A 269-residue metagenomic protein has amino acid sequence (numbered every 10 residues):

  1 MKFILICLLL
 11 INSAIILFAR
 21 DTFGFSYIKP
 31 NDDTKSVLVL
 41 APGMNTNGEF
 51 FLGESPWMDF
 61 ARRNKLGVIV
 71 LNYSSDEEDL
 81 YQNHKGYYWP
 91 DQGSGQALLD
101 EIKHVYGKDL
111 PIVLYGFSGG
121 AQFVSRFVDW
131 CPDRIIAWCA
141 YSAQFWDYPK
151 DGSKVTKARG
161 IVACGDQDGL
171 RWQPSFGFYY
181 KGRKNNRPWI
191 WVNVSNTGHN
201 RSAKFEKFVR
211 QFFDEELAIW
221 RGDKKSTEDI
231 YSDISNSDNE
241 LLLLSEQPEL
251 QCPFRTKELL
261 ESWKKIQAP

Functional and structural regions predicted by a protein language model:
F3-S13: Sec-dependent N-terminal signal peptides
D21-S26, T34-D109: Serine-hydrolase catalytic machinery in alpha/beta-hydrolase-like enzymes
K35-L38, P111, I136, A158-R159: Alpha/beta-hydrolase fold active-site loops
L114-G116, Y141: Short beta-strand immediately N-terminal to the catalytic nucleophile in serine-hydrolase-like folds
G116-G120, V124: Gly/Ala-rich beta-loop-alpha elbow adjacent to hydrolase catalytic centers
R126-I136: Conserved hydrolase catalytic core segment
I136-F213, A218: The feature captures the conserved acid-bearing segment of alpha/beta-hydrolase catalytic domains
N185-R187, S195-P269: Alpha/beta-hydrolase-fold serine-hydrolase catalytic core, especially in secreted/extracellular enzymes
